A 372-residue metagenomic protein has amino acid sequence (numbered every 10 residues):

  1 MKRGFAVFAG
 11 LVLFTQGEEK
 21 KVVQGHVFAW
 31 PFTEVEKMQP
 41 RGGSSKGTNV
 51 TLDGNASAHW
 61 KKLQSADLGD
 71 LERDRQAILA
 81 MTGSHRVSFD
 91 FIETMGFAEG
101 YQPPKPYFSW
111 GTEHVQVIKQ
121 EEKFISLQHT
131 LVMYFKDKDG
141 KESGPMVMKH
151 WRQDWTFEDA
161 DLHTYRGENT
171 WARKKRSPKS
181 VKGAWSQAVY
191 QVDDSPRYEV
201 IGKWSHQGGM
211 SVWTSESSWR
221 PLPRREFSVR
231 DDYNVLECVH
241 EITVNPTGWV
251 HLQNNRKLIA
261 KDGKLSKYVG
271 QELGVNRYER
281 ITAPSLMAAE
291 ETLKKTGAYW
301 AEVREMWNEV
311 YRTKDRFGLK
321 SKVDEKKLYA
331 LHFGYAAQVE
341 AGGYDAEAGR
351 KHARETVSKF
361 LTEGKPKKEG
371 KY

Functional and structural regions predicted by a protein language model:
M1-G4: Positively charged n-region of N-terminal signal peptides that target proteins for export
A6-G17: Hydrophobic h-region of N-terminal signal peptides that target proteins for export in Gram-negative bacteria
E19-A80, E93-A98, P103-K105, F124-S126 (+2 more regions): Amphipathic/hydrophobic helical signal segments and adjacent flexible N-terminal regions that mediate secretion
L79-S84, V117-K123, E241-W249, R280-P284: A short, structured loop/turn motif at beta-sheet edges
R86-M95, T130-M133, E216-E226, L252-I259: Generic short beta-strand segments
P103-K105, S109-K119, Q128-T130, R152-Q153 (+2 more regions): Hydrophobic/aromatic beta-strand elements that line small-molecule binding cavities or substrate pockets in beta-rich
K119-E168: Extended amphipathic alpha-helical segments with heptad-repeat/coiled-coil character used for oligomerization, fusion
R176-E237: Short helix-loop boundary/capping segments
